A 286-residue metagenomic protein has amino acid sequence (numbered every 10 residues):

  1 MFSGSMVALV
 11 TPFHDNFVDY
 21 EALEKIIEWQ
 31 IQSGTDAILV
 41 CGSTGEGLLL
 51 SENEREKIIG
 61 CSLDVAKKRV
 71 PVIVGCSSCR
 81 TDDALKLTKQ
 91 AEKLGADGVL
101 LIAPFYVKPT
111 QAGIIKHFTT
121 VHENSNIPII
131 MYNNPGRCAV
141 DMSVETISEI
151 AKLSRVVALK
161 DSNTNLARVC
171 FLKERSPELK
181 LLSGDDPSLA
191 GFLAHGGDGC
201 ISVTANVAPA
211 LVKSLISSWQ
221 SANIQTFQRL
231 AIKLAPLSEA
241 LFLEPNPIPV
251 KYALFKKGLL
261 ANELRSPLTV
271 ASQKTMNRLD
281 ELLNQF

Functional and structural regions predicted by a protein language model:
M1-V7, T11-H14, V18-A139: Active-site beta->alpha loop and helix N-cap motifs at the rims of alpha/beta catalytic domains
G4-P12, S33-T35, A194-G197, I201-F286: C-terminal alpha-helical cap/extension of soluble enzyme domains
F17, L159, L279: Residue-level signature of catalytic and energy-coupling elements of molecular machines, predominantly ATP/GTP-dependent
L23, R55, I59, A84 (+7 more regions): A general structural signal for well-ordered alpha-helical segments in protein cores
E24-I27, V144, M276-L283: Short, amphipathic alpha-helical "lid/cap" segments that border enzyme active or binding sites
S33, K57, C61-A66, Q90 (+9 more regions): Alpha-helical structural signal in soluble globular domains
E123, P135-F242: Catalytic alpha/beta core domains of metabolic enzymes, predominantly
